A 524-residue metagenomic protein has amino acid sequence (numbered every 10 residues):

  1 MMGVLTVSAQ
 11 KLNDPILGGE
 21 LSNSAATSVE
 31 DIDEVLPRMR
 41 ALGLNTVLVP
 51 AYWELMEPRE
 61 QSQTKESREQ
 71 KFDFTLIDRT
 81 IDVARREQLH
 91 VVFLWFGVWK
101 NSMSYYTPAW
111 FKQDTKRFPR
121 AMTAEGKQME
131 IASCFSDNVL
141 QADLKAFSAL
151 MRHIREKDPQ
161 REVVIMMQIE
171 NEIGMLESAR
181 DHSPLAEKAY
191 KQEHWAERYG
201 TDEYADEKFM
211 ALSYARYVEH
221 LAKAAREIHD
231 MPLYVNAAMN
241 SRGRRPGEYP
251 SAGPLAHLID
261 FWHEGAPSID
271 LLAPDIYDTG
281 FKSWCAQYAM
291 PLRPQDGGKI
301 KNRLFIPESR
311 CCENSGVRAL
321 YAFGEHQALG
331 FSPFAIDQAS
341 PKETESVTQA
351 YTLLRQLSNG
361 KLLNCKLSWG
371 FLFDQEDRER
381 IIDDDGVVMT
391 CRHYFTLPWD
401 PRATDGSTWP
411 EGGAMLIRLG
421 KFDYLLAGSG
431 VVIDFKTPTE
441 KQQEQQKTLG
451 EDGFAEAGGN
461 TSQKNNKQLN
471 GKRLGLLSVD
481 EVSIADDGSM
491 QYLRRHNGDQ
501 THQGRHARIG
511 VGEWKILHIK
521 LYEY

Functional and structural regions predicted by a protein language model:
G3-T46: N-terminal carbohydrate-binding accessory modules
I16-S28, W53-T75, A124-K145, H153 (+5 more regions): The substrate-binding groove and active-site-proximal loops of carbohydrate-active enzymes, especially glycoside
A25-A41, G247-G265, F281-C285, G316-A319: Short, acidic/polar
I32-K116, Y214-D230: Aromatic-lined substrate-binding rim segments of carbohydrate-active enzymes
L89, H220-E227, H257-N364: Catalytic-core region of carbohydrate-active enzymes that cleave or remodel glycosidic bonds
T107, K112-I259: Polysaccharide-binding and catalytic clefts of secreted carbohydrate-active enzymes
V317-Q442, G453: Aromatic- and carboxylate-lined catalytic core of secreted/periplasmic carbohydrate-active enzymes
P401-T408, L425-Y524: C-terminal beta-sandwich/jelly-roll accessory domains of carbohydrate-active enzymes
